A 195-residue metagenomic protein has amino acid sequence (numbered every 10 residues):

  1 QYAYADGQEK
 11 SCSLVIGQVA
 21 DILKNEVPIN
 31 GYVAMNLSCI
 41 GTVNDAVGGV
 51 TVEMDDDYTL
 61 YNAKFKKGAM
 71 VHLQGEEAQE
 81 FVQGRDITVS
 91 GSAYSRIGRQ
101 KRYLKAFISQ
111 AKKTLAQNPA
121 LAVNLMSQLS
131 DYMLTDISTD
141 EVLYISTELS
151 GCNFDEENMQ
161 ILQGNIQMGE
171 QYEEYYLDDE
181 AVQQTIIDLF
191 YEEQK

Functional and structural regions predicted by a protein language model:
Q1-E9, Q18-V19, K24-G31, D86-S95 (+3 more regions): Second-shell loop/turn segments in exported
Q1-F65: Amphipathic, coiled-coil-like alpha-helical scaffolding segments used for oligomerization/assembly
S11-V19, N36-V43, A78, R99-Y103 (+5 more regions): Stable alpha-helical elements in mature extracytoplasmic
V19, V52, V82, L129 (+2 more regions): Generic structural hydrophobic/aromatic packing signal, biased to beta-strands
N30-A34, E80-F81, N158-I161: Structural recognition of the beta-strand scaffold that forms the well-ordered cores of secreted hydrolase catalytic
L37, D57, D86-I87, T147 (+1 more regions): Residues that form or immediately flank small-molecule/cofactor binding pockets and catalytic motifs
C39-L121, L125: Flexible, polar/acidic helix-loop-strand segments at domain edges
A69, L73-A78, Y132-K195: C-terminal solvent-exposed extensions
